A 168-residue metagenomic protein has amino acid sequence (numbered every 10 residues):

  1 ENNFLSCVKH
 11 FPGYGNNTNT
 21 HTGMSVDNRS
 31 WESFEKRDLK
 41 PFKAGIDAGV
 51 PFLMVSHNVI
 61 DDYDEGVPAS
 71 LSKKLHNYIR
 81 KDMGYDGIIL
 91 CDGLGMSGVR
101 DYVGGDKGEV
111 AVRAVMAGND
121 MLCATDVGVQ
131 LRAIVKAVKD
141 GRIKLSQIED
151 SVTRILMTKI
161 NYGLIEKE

Functional and structural regions predicted by a protein language model:
E1-K136, R142-Q147, R154-M157: Second-shell residues forming the walls of enzyme active-site clefts
D140-S146, N161-E168: Acidic, glycine-enriched loop/beta-strand segments at the rims of small-molecule binding/catalytic pockets
